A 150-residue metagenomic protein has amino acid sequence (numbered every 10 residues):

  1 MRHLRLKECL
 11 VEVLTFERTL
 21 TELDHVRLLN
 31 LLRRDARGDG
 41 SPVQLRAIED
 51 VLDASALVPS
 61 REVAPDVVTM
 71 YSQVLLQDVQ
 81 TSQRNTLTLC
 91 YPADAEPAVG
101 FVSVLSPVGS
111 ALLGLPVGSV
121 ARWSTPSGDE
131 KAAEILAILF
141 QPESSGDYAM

Functional and structural regions predicted by a protein language model:
M1-P65: N-terminal intrinsically disordered, low-complexity, charge/repeat-rich segments that act as generic
F16, A132-E134: Acidic/glycine-rich phosphate/pyrophosphate-binding loops and surrounding catalytic core that coordinate Mg2+
R46-A93: Long amphipathic N-terminal alpha/beta scaffold segment
S55-A56, P116, P142: Conserved NTP-handling cores and scaffolds of large molecular machines
Y71-Q73, Q80-E130: Non-DNA-binding regulatory cores of transcription-related proteins, predominantly C-terminal effector-binding
L136-M150: Short peripheral tails and domain-boundary helices/loops at the edges of structured domains
